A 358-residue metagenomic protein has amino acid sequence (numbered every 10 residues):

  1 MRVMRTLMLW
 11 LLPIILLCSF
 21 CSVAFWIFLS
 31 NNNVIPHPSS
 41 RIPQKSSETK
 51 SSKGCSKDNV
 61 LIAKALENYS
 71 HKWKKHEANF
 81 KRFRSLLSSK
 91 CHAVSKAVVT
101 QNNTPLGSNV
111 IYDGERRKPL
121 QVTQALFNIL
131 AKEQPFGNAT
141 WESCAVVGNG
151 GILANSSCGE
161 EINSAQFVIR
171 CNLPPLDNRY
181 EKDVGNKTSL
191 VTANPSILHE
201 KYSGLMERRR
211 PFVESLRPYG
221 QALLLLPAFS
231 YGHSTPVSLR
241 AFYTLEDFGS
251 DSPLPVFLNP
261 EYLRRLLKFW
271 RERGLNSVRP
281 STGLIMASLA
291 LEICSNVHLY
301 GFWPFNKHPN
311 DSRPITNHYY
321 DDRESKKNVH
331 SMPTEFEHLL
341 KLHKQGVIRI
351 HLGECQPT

Functional and structural regions predicted by a protein language model:
R2-T358: Metal-ion/cofactor- or nucleotide/acyl-coenzyme-handling active-site neighborhoods
